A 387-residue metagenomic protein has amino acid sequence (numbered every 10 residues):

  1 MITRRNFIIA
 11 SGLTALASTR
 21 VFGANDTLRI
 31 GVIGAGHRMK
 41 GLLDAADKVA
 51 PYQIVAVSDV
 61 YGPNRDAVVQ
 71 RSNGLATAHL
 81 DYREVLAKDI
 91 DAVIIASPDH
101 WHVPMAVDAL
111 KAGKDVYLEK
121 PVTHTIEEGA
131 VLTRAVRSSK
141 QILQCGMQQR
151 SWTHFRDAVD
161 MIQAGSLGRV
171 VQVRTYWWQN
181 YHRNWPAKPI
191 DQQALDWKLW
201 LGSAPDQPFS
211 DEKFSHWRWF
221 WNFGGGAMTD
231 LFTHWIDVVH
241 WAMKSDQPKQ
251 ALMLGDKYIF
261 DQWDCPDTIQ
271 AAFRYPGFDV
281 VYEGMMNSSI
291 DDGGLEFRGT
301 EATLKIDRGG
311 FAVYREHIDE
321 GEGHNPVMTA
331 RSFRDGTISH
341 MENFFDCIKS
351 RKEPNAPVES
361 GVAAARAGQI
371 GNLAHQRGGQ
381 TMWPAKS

Functional and structural regions predicted by a protein language model:
M1-G12: N-terminal secretory signal peptides and thylakoid transit peptides that target proteins across membranes
A17-V49: C-terminal segment of N-terminal export signals and the immediately downstream linker at the start of the mature
P51-V69: NAD(P)-binding Rossmann-fold cofactor-contacting core
V68-G74, A135: Short, conserved SAM-binding/catalytic segment of Class I S-adenosyl-L-methionine-dependent methyltransferases
A76-D81: Conserved SAM-binding strand-loop segment of SAM-dependent methyltransferases
V93-I94: N-terminal Rossmann-like NAD(P) cofactor-binding module of classical short-chain dehydrogenase/reductase
P98, V103-S151, G165: Beta-strand-loop-alpha-helix segment that lines the small-molecule cofactor/substrate pocket of alpha/beta enzymes
R156-D157, R169, R174, W178-R218 (+5 more regions): Contiguous beta-strand/loop segments that form the cofactor/metal-binding neighborhood of enzyme cores
